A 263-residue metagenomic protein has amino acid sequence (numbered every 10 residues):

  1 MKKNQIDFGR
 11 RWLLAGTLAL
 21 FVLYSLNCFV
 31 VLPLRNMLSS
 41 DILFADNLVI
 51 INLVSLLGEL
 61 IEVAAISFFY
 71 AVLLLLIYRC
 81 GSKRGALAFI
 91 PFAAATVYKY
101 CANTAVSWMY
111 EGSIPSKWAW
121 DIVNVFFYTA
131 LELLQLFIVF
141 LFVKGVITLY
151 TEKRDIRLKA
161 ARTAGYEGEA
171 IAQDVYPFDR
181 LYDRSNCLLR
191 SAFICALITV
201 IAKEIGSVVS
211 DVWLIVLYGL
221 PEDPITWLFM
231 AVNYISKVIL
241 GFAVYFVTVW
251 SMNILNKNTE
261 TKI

Functional and structural regions predicted by a protein language model:
M1-I6, T151-L188: Membrane-interfacial, low-structure loops and terminal tails that flank and connect transmembrane helices in multi-pass
M1-K3, I254-I263: Short, charged juxtamembrane terminal tails flanking transmembrane helices
W12-N36, V54-S113, W118-R154, S185-G219 (+1 more regions): Alpha-helical transmembrane segments and immediately adjacent membrane-interfacial amphipathic helices
M37-I50: Extracytoplasmic/periplasmic ligand-binding sensor domains of two-pass membrane signal-transduction receptors
V49-N52, G168: Non-transmembrane, interaction-prone segments in cytosolic or luminal domains
